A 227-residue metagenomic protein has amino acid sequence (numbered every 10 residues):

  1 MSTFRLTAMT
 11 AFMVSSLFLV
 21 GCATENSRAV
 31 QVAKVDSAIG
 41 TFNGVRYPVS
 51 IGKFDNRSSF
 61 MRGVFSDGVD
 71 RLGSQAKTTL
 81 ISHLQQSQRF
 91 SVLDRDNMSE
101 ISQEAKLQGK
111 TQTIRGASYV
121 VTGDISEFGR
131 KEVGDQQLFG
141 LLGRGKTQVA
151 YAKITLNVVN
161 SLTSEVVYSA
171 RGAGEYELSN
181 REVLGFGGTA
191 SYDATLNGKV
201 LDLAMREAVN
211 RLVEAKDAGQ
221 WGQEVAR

Functional and structural regions predicted by a protein language model:
M1-A11: Bacterial N-terminal signal peptides that target proteins for export
C22-V92, N97-E104, L178, L184-R227: A structural "domain/chain start" motif
A38-G40, T111, G143-K146: A generic local secondary-structure boundary/capping motif
G44-V49, Q75, T79, Q85-S87 (+3 more regions): Extracytoplasmic
L72-G73, Q85-F139: Short, solvent-exposed, polar/charged sequence segments at loop or secondary-structure edges
T122-G187: Amphipathic beta-strand/beta-sheet edge segments enriched in Tyr/Trp
